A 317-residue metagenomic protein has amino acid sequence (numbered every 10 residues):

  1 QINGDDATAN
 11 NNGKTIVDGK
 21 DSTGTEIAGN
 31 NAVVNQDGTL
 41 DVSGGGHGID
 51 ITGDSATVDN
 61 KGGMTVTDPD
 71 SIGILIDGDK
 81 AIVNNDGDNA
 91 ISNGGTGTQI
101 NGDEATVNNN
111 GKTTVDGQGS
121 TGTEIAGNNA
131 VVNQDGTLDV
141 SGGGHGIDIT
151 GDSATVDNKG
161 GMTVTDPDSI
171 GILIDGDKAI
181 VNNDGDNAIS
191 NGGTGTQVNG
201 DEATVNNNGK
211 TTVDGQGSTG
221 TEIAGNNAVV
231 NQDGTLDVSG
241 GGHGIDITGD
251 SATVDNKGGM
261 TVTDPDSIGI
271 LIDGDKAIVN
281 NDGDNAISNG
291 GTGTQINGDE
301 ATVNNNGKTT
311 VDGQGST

Functional and structural regions predicted by a protein language model:
Q1-T317: Thr-biased low-complexity repeat/linker tracts and other Thr-enriched repetitive architectures
